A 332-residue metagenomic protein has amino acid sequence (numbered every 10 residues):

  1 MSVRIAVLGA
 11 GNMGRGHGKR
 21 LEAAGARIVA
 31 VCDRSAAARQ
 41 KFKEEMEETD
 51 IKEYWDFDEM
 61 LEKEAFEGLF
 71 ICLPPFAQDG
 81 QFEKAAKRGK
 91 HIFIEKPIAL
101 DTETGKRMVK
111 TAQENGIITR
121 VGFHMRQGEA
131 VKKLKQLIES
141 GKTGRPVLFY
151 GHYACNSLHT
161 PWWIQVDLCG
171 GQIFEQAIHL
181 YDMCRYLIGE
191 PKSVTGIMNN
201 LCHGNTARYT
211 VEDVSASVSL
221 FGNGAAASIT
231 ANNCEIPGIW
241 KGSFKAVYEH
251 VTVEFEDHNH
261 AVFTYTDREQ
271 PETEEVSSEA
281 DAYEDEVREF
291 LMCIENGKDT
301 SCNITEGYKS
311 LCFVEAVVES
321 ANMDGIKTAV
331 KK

Functional and structural regions predicted by a protein language model:
M1, E22, A26, E48 (+3 more regions): C-terminal helix-rich "cap/oligomerization" subdomain common to oxidoreductases
M1-E48: N-terminal Rossmann-like dinucleotide-binding module
H17, T49-T111: Beta-loop-alpha module in the N-terminal Rossmann-like domain of NAD(P)-dependent dehydrogenases, especially those
I94, T119-V121, Y150, I229 (+1 more regions): Hydrophobic residues in well-ordered beta-strands that form the structural core
G105-H124, G144-G151: Rossmann-fold dehydrogenase core element
H124, F221, C234, K241-C312 (+1 more regions): C-terminal glycine/acidic-rich active-site capping loop/insertion
M125-R208, D324: Predominantly a Rossmann-like dinucleotide-binding segment in NAD(P)-dependent oxidoreductases
E175, D182-H260, V287-K298: Contiguous beta-strand/loop segments that form the cofactor/metal-binding neighborhood of enzyme cores
